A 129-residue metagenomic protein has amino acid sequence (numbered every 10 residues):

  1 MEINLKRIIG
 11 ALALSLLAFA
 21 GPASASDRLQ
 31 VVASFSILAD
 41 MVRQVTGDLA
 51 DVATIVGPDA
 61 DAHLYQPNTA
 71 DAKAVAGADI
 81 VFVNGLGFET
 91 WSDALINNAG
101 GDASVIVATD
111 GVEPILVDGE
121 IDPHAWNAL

Functional and structural regions predicted by a protein language model:
E2, G21-L129: Extracytoplasmic metal-acquisition and chelation regions
E2-G10: Bacterial N-terminal signal peptides that target proteins for export
I9-F19: Bacterial N-terminal signal peptides
